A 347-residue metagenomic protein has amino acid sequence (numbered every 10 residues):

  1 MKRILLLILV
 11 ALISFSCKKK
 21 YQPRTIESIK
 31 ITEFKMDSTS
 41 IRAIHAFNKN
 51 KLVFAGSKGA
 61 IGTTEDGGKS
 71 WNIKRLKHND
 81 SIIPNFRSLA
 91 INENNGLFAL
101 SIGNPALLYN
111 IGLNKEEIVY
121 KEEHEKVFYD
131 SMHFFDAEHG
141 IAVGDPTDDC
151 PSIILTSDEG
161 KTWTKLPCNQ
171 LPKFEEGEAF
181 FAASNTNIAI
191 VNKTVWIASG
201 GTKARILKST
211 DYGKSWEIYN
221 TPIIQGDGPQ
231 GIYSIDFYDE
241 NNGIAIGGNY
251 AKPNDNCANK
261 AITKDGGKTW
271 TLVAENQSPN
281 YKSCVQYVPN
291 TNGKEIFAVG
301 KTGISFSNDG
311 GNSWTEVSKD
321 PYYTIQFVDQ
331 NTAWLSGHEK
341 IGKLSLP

Functional and structural regions predicted by a protein language model:
M1-I29: Bacterial Sec-dependent N-terminal signal peptides
Q22-M36, G59-N79, P105-H124, I153-P172 (+6 more regions): Asp-box/BNR beta-propeller loop motif
E33-G59: Beta-strand-rich domains and repeat architectures in extracellular enzymes and scaffolds, especially beta-propellers
M36, D80-P84, H124-Y129, P172-A182 (+2 more regions): Short glycine-/Asp-/Thr-/Trp-enriched loop segments that recur within the blades of beta-propeller repeat domains
I41-A43, P84-L89, K126-H133, P229-S234 (+2 more regions): Repeated scaffold domains used in trafficking and secretory/extracellular systems, primarily beta-propellers
K51-V53, N95-F98, E138-A142, T194-W196 (+3 more regions): Entry beta-strands of beta-propeller and related beta-repeat scaffolds
G103-N104, P146-C150, G200-T202, K252-N256: Short, solvent-exposed loop/turn segments at conserved positions within beta-propeller repeat blades
F327-P347: Blade-level signature of beta-propeller repeat domains, shared across WD40, Kelch, NHL, RCC1 and BNR/Asp-box propellers
